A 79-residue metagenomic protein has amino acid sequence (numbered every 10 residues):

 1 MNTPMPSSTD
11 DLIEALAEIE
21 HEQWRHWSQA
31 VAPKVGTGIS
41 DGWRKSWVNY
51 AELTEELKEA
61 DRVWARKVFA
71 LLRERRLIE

Functional and structural regions predicted by a protein language model:
M1-E79: Alpha-helical propensity feature that highlights long, continuous alpha-helices across diverse contexts
